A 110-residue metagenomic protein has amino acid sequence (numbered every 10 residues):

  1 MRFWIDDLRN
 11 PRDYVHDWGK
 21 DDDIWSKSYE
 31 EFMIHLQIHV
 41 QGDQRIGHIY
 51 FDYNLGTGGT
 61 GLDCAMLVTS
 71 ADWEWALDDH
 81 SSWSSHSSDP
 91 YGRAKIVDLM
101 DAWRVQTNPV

Functional and structural regions predicted by a protein language model:
M1-V110: Catalytic phosphate/metal-binding cores of nucleic-acid and nucleotide-processing enzymes, i.e., regions that mediate
